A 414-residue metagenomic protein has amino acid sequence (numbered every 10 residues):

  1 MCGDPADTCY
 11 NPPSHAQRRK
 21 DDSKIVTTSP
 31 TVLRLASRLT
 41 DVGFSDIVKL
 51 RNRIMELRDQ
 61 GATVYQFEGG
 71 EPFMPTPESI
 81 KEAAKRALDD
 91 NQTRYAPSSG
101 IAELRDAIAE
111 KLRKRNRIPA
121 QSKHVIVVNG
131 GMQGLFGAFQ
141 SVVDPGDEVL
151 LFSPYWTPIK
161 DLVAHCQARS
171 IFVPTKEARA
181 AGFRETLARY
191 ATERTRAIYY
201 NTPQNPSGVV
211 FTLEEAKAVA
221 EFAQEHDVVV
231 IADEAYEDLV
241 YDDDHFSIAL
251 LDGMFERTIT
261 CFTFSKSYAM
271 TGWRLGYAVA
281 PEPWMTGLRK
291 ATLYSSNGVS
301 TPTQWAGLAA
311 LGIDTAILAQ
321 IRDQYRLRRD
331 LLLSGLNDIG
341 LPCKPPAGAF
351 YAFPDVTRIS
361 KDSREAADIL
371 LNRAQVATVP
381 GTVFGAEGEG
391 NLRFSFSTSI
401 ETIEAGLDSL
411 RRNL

Functional and structural regions predicted by a protein language model:
C2-A6: Extreme N-terminal basic, low-complexity initiation segments that serve as generic localization/processing leaders
C9-N11, Q17-L35, L39, G43-R53 (+4 more regions): PLP-dependent class I/II
Q92-Y95: A short acidic, glycine-rich active-site loop that binds or catalyzes chemistry on phosphate/adenosine moieties
S99-G100: Short beta-strand to alpha-helix junction loop
